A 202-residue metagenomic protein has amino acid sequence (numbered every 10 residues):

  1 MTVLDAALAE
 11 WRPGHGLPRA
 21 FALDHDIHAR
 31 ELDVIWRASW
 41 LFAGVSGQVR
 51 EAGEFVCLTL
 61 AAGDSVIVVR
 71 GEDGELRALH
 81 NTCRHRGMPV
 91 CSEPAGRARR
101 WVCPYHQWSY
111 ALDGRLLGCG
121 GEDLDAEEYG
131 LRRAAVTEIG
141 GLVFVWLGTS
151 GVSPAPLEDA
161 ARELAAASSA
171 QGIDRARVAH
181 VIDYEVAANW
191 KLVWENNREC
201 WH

Functional and structural regions predicted by a protein language model:
M1-E75, S109-H202: Rieske [2Fe-2S] iron-sulfur-binding subdomain
C57-P104: Glycine-rich active-site/cofactor-binding loop and its immediate structural neighborhood
